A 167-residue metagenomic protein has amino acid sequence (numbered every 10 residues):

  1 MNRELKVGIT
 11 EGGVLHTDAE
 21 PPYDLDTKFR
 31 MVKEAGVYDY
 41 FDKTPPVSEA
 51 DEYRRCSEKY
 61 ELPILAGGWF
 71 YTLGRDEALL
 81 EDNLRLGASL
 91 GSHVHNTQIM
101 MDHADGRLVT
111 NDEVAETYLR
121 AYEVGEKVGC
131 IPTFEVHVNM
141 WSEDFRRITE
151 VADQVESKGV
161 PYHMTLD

Functional and structural regions predicted by a protein language model:
M1-S92: N-terminal pre-domain/capping segments
I9, F41-K43, T97, F134 (+1 more regions): Conserved beta-strand positions
Y23-D26, E77-L84, T110-L119, F145-E150: Charged helix-capping and loop-helix junction motifs
P46-S57, A104-T117: Active-site-adjacent beta->alpha loops and helix N-cap segments on the catalytic face of soluble alpha/beta enzymes
Y53-T72, E116-V128, D153-K158: Alpha-helix-loop-beta-strand connector modules within alpha/beta enzyme cores
F70-E81, I99-D112: Surface-exposed, active-site-proximal loop segments in enzymatic domains
G87-V109, V128-V138, S142: Active-site groove signature of glycoside hydrolases
E126-D167: Acidic/histidine-rich catalytic cores of soluble enzymes
